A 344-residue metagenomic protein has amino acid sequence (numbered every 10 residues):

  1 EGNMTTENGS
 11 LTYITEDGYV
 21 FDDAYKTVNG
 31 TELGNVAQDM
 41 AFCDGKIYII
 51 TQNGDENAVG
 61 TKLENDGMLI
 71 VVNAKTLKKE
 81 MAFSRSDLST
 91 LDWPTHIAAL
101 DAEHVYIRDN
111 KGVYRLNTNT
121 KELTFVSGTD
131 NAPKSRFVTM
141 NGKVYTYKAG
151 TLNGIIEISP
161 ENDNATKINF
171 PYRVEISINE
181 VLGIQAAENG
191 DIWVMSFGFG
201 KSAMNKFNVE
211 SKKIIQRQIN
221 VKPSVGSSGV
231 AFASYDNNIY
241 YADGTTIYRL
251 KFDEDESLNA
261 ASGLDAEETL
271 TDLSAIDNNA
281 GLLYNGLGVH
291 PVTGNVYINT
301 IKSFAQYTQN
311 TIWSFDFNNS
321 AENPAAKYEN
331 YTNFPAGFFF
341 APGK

Functional and structural regions predicted by a protein language model:
E1, K46-I50, H104-I107, K143-Y147 (+3 more regions): Conserved beta-propeller blade signature
E1-I70, A74-K78, I301, A305-S320 (+1 more regions): Acidic/polar, low-complexity intrinsically disordered N-terminal segments immediately downstream of a Sec signal
T5-T12, N57-I70, V113-R115, T151-S159 (+3 more regions): Structural motif
V20-E32, K78-L88, K121-G128, N164-V174 (+3 more regions): A short beta-strand motif characteristic of beta-propeller blades
E32-A41, S89-A98, N131-N141, E175-A187 (+3 more regions): Repeated scaffold domains used in trafficking and secretory/extracellular systems, primarily beta-propellers
I50-D163: Long, acidic/polar, low-complexity amphipathic helices and coiled-coil-like
N119-T246, L250, E254-L258: Acidic, serine/threonine- and glycine-rich low-complexity intrinsically disordered segments that serve as flexible
N208-K213, Q218-K222, S227-K344: Hydrophilic extracytoplasmic domains
